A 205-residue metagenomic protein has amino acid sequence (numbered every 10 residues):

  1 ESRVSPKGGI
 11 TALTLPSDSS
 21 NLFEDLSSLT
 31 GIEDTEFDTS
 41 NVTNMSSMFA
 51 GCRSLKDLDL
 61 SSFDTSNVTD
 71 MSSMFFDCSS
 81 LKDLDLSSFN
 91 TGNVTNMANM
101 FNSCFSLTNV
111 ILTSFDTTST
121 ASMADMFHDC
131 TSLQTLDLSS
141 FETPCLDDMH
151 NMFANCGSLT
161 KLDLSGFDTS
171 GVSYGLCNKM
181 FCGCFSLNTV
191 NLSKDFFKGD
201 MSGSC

Functional and structural regions predicted by a protein language model:
E1-C205: Negatively charged
